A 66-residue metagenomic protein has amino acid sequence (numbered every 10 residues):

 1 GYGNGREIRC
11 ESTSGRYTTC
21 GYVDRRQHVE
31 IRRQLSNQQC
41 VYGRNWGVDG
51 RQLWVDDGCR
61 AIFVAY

Functional and structural regions predicted by a protein language model:
G1-Y66: Glycine- and aromatic-enriched low-complexity segments, predominantly in secreted/extracellular proteins and matrices
